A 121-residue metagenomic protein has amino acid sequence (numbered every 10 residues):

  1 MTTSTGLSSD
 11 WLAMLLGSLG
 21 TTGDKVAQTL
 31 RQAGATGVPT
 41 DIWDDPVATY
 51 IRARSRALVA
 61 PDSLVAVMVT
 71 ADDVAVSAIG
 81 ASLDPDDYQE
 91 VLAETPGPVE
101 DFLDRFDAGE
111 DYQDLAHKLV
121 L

Functional and structural regions predicted by a protein language model:
T2-L121: Domain-length accessory/inserted modules outside core catalytic folds
